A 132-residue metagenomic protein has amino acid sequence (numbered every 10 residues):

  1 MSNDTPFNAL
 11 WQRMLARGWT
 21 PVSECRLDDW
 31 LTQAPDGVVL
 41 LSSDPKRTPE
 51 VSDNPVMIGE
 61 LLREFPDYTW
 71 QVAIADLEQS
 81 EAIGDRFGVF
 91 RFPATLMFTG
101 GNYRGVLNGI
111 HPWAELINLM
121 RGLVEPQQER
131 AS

Functional and structural regions predicted by a protein language model:
M1-P35, E125-S132: N-terminal leader/targeting and pre-domain segments
P6-R17, V22, I83-Y103: A short, hydrophobic/aromatic-rich structural module that often spans a beta strand with its adjoining loop
P21, L41-S43, G59-E81: Thiol-based oxidoreductase modules, predominantly thioredoxin-like and allied folds used for disulfide exchange
Q33-K46, I58: Short active-site neighborhood of thiol/selenol oxidoreductases, capturing the structured segment around
K46-E50, G105-V106: A generic structural signal for short coil/turn motifs at secondary-structure boundaries
S52-I58: Short amphipathic alpha-helical segment that frequently serves as the phosphate-/nucleotide-binding helix
W70-R86, F90-F92, N108-H111: Charged, surface-exposed interaction regions in soluble eukaryotic proteins
R91-S132: Non-catalytic, surface beta->alpha helical segment in thiol-disulfide oxidoreductase systems
